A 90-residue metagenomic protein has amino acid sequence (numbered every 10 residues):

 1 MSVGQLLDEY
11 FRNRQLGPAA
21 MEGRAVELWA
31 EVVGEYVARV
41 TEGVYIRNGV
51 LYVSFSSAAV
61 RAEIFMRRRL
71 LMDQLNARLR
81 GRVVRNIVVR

Functional and structural regions predicted by a protein language model:
M1-E31, R39-Y45, A62, R69 (+1 more regions): N-terminal presequence-like segments and adjacent domain-start helices
E35: Single-stranded RNA-binding regions, centering on S1/OB-family and related RNA-binding modules
G49-S56: Short, aliphatic-rich beta-strand segments
S56, V89-R90: Short loop/turn motifs enriched for small/polar and acidic residues
